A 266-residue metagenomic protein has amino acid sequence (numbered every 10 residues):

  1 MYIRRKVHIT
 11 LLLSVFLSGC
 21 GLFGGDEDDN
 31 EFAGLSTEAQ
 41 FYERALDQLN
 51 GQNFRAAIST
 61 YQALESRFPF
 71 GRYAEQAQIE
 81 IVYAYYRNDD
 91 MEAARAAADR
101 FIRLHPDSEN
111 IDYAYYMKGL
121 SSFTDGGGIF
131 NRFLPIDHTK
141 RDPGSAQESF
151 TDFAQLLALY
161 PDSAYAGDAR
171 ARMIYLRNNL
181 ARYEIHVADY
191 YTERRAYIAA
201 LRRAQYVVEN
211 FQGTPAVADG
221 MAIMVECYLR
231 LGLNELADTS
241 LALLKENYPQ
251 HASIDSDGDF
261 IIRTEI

Functional and structural regions predicted by a protein language model:
Y2-R4, C20-I266: Acidic, polar-rich low-complexity tracts and alpha-helical solenoid repeat scaffolds
I9-T10, D112: Alpha-helical transmembrane segments of integral membrane proteins
T10-G19: Bacterial N-terminal signal peptides
